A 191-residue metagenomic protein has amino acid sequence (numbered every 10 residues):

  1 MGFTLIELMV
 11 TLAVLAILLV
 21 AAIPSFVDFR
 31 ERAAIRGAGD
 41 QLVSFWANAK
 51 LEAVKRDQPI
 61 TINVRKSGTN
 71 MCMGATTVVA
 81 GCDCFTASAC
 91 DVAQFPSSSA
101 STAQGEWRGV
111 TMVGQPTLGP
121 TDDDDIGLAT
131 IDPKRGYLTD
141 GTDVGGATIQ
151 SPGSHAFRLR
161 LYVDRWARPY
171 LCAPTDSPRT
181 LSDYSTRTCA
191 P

Functional and structural regions predicted by a protein language model:
M1-F26, E31: N-terminal single-pass transmembrane signal-anchor helix
L12, R36, V43: Conserved catalytic core of two-component sensor histidine kinases
A21-D40, L51, K55, P59-P191: N-terminal helix-rich module
S44-N48: Phosphate-interacting basic helix/loop segments used at nucleotide- and nucleic-acid interfaces
